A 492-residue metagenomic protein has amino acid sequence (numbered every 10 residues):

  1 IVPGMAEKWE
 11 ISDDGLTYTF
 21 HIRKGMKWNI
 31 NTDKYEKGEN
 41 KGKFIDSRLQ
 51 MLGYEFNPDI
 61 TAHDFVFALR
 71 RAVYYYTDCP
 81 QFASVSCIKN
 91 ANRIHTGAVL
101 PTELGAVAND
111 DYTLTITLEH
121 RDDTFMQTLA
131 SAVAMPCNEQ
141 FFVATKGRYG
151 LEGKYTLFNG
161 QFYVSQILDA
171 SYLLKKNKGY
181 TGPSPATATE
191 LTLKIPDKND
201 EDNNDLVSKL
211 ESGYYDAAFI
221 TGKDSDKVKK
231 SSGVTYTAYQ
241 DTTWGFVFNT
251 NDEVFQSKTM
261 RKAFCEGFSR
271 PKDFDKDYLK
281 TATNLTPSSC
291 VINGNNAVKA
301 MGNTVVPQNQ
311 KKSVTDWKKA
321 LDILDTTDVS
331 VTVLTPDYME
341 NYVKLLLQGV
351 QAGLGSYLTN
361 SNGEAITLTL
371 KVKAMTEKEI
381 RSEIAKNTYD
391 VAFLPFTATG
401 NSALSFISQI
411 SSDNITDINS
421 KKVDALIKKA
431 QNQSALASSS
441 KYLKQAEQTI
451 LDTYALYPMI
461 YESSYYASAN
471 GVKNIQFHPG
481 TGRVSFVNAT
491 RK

Functional and structural regions predicted by a protein language model:
T19, G53-Q140: Surface-exposed binding/hinge segments that line and control ligand-binding clefts or catalytic entry sites
H63-F65, D111-T117, T189-E190, S212 (+3 more regions): Alpha-helical secondary-structure segments
V99-L104, D110-T113, T117-I195, N204-D205: Gly/Pro-rich hinge or "lid" segments in bacterial periplasmic/extracellular proteins
S165-K175, T192-N251: Extracellular/periplasmic solute-recognition and catalytic clefts
D169, K318-P395, S464: Ligand/substrate-recognition segments at binding pockets and active sites
F274-D277, V305-Q308, G363-I380, L404-N470: Extracytoplasmic/peripheral linker and loop segments enriched in polar/acidic and small residues with frequent Thr/Pro
D277-I323, Y338-V343: Structural transition elements
Y466-K492: Long beta-strand-rich cores associated with HINT superfamily self-processing modules
